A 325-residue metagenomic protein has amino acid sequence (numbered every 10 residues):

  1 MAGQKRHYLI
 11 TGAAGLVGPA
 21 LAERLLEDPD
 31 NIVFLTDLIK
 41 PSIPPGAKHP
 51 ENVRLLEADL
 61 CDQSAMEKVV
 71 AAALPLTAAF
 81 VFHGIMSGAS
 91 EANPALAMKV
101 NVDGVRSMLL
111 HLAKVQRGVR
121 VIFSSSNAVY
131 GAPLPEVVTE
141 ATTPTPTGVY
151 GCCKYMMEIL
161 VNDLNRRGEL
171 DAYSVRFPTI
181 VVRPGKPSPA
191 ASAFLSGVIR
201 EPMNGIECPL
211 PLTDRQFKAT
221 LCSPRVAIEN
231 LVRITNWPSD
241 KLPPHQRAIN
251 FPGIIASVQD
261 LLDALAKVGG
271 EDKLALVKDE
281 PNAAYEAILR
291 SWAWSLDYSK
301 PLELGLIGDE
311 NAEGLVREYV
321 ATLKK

Functional and structural regions predicted by a protein language model:
R6, D279-P281, A293-L302, I307-K325: Amphipathic terminal alpha-helices
H7-D28: N-terminal Rossmann NAD(P)H-binding glycine-rich loop of SDR-like oxidoreductase domains
L60-V100: NAD(P)H-binding glycine-rich loop region in Rossmannoid oxidoreductase-like domains and their noncatalytic homologs
C61, A92, L96-S107, P144 (+2 more regions): Glycine-rich NAD(P)-binding loop of the Rossmann-fold in SDR/ketoreductase-type enzymes
A79-V81, R106-G148: Conserved Rossmann-fold NAD(P)-dependent oxidoreductase catalytic core, especially the SDR/UDP-sugar
A132-L134, T145-Y173: Active-site Tyr-X1-5-Lys
N162-K218, P224-E229: NAD(P)-dependent short-chain dehydrogenase/reductase
P202, N230-Y285, L289: Mid/C-terminal beta-alpha module of Rossmann-like enzyme folds, strongest in SDR-family dehydrogenases/epimerases
